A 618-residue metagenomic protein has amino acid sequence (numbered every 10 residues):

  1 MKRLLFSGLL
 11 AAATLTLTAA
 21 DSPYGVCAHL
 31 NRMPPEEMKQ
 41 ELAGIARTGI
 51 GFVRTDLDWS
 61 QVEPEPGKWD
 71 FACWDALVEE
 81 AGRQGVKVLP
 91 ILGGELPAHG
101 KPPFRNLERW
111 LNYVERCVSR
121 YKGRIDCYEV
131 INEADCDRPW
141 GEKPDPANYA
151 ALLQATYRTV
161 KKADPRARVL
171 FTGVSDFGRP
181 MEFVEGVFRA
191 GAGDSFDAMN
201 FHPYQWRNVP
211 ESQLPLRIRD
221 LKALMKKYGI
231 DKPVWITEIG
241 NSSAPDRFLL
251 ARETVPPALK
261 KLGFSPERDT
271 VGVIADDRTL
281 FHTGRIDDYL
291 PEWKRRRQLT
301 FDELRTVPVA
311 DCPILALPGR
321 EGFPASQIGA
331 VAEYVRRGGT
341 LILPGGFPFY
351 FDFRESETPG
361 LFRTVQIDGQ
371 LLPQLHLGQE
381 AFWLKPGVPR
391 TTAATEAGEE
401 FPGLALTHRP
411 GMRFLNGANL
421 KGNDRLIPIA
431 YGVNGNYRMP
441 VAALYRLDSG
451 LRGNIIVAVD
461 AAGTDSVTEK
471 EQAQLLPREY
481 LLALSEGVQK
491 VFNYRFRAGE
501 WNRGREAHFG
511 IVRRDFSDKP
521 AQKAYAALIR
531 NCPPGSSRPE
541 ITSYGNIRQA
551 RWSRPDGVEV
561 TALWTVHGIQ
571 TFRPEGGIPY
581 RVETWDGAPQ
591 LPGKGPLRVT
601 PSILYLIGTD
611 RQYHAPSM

Functional and structural regions predicted by a protein language model:
T48-D194, W206: Substrate-binding cleft and catalytic face of glycoside hydrolase catalytic domains, especially the flexible beta-alpha
P146-F248, R252, T464-L475, E479: Noncatalytic carbohydrate-binding groove/subsite architecture in carbohydrate-active enzymes
A244-F248, R252, V457-Y525: Aromatic/acidic polysaccharide-binding cleft in carbohydrate-active enzymes
L262-T270, A275-R285, L451, I541-I578 (+1 more regions): Carbohydrate-binding surface patches
D269-E357: Helical hinge/lid and interdomain linker segments adjacent to catalytic or ligand-binding clefts that mediate domain
R285, L375-G453, V457-A461: Catalytic beta-strand/loop cores that center a nucleophilic Ser/Cys/Thr and support acyl-enzyme chemistry
G322-A405: A glycine-rich, often tryptophan-bearing local segment used as a flexible ligand/cofactor-contacting loop or short
L591-M618: C-terminal beta-strand-rich structural cap/linker in extracellular carbohydrate-active enzymes
